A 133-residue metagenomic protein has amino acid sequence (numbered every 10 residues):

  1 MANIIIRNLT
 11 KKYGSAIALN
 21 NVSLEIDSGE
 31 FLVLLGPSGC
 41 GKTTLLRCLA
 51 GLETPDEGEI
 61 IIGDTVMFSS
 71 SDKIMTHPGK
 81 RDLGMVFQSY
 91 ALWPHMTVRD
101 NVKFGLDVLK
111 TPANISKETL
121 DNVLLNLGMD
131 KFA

Functional and structural regions predicted by a protein language model:
A16-I17, K131: Short coil-to-beta microelement around the adenine-binding A-loop and adjacent beta1/P-loop entry of ABC ATPase
L35-P37: The feature captures the beta-strand-to-loop junction immediately N-terminal to the Walker
A50: Helix-to-loop junction immediately C-terminal to a conserved catalytic motif
E59-R81, T111-P112: ABC ATPase NBD Q-loop/coupling interface
T65-S69, K103, D107-F132: Conserved ABC ATPase "signature" region
